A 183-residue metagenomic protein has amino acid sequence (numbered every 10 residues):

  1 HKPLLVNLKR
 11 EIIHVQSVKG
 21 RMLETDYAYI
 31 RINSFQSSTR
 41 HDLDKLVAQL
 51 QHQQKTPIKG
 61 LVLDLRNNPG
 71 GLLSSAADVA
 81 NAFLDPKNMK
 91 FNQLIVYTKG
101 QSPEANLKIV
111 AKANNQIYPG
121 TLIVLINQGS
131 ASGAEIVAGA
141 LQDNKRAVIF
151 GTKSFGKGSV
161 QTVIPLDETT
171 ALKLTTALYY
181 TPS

Functional and structural regions predicted by a protein language model:
H1-P165: Cleft-lining beta-strand/loop regions that shape enzyme active-site pockets
K173-L174: Short, small/polar residue-rich loop motifs at catalytic or cofactor-binding pockets
Y180-S183: Conserved functional hotspot residues or short segments at active or partner-binding sites across diverse domains
